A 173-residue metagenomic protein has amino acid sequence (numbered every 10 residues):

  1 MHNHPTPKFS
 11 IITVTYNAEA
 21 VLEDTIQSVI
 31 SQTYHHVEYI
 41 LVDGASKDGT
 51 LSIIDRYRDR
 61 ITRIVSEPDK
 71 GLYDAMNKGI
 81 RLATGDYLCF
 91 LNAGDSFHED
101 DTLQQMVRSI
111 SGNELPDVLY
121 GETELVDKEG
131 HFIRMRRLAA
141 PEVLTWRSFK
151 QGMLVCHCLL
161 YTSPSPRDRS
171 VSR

Functional and structural regions predicted by a protein language model:
M1-Q27: N-proximal low-complexity "stem/linker" segments adjacent to membrane-targeting elements
S28-H36: Short, acidic, metal-binding catalytic loop of nucleotide-sugar glycosyltransferases
V37-A45, V65-S66: Short beta-strand/loop segment that forms part of the nucleotide-sugar
D43-S52, N92: A conserved acidic beta->alpha catalytic loop
E67-A83: Glycine-rich, basic loop-to-helix element that forms the pyrophosphate-binding segment of sugar-nucleotide handling
L88: Short aromatic/hydrophobic "clamp" motif used to bind/position activated sugar donors
D100-I133: Conserved donor NDP-sugar-binding/catalytic core segment of glycosyltransferases
T162-D168: Conserved small/polar residues in nucleotide/adenosyl-binding loops
